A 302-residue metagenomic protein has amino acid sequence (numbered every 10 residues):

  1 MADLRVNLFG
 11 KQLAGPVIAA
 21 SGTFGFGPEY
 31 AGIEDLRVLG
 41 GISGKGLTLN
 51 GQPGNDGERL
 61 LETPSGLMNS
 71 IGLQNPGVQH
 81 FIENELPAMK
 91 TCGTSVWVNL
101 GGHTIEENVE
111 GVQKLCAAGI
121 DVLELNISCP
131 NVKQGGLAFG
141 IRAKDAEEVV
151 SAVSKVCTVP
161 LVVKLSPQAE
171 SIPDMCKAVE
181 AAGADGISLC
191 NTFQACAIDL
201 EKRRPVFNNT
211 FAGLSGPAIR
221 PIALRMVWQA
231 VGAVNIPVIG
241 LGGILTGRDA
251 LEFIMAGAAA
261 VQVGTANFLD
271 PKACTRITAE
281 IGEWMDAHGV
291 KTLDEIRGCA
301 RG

Functional and structural regions predicted by a protein language model:
M1-V96, G102: N-terminal capping/small domains of soluble enzymes
G22-T23, G242-I244: Active-site metal-binding loops of divalent metal-dependent hydrolases
G32, H103-I239, L245-A258, V263: Alpha/beta enzyme core
T48-P53, P130-V132, Q194-A197, F268-D270: Short gly/pro/ser/thr-enriched loop/turn and capping motifs at secondary-structure boundaries
G54-P64, I198-A212, I254, A266-K291: C-terminal helical cap(s) of enzyme catalytic domains, especially alpha/beta-barrels
I244-R248, D270, G302: Small/polar glycine-rich anion-binding or flexible loop at a beta-alpha turn
D294-G302: A short, charged, Gly/Pro-tolerant segment at domain boundaries
